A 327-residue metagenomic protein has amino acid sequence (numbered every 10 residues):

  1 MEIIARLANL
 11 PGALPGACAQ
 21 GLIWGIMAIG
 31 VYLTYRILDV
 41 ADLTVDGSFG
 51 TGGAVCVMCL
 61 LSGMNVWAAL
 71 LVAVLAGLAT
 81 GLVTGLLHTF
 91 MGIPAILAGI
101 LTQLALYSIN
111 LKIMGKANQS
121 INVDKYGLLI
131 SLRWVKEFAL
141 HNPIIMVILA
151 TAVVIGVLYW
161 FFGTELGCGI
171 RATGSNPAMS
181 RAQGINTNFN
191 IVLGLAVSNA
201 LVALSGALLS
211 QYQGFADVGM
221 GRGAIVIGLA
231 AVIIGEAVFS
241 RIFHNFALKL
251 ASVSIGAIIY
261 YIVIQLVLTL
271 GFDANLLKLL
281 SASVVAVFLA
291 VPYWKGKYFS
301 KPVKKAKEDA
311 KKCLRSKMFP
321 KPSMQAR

Functional and structural regions predicted by a protein language model:
M1-M27, V55, G63-A68, L140-H141 (+1 more regions): Membrane-interfacial amphipathic/re-entrant helices at transmembrane-helix boundaries
Y35-F90, K136-L140, I242, T269: Membrane-embedded helix boundary and interhelical linker motif in transport proteins
R36-A41, L82-K125, G214-V218, A230-A251: Short loop segments and helix-boundary regions at transmembrane helix junctions of multi-pass inner-membrane proteins
M64-L104, I109, L149-V153, I255-G256 (+1 more regions): Alpha-helical transmembrane segments within multi-pass membrane transporters and channels
T80, L140-I225: Helix-loop-helix "hairpin" substructures at the membrane interface of multi-pass membrane proteins
A95, G99, Q103-G163, L193 (+3 more regions): Transmembrane helix-bundle core of multi-pass membrane transporters and related energy-transducing complexes
S175-A182, N186-F189, L248-A251, V263-R327: Cytosolic-side transmembrane-helix boundaries in multi-pass membrane proteins
V202, G206-K278: Transmembrane alpha-helical segments in multi-pass inner-membrane proteins
